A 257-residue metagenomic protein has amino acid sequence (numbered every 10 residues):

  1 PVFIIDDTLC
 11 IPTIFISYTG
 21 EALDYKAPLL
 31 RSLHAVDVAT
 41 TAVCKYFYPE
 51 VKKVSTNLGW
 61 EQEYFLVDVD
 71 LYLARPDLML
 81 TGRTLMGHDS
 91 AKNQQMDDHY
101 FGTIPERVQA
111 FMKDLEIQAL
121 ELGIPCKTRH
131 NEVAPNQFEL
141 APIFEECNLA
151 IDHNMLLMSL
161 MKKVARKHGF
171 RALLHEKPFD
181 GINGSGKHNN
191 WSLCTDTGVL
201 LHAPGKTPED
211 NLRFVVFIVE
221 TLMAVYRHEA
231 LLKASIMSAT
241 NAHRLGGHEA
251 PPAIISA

Functional and structural regions predicted by a protein language model:
P1-L174, F179-A257: Glycine-rich, acidic/polar active-site loops that bind/position phosphate-bearing ligands
